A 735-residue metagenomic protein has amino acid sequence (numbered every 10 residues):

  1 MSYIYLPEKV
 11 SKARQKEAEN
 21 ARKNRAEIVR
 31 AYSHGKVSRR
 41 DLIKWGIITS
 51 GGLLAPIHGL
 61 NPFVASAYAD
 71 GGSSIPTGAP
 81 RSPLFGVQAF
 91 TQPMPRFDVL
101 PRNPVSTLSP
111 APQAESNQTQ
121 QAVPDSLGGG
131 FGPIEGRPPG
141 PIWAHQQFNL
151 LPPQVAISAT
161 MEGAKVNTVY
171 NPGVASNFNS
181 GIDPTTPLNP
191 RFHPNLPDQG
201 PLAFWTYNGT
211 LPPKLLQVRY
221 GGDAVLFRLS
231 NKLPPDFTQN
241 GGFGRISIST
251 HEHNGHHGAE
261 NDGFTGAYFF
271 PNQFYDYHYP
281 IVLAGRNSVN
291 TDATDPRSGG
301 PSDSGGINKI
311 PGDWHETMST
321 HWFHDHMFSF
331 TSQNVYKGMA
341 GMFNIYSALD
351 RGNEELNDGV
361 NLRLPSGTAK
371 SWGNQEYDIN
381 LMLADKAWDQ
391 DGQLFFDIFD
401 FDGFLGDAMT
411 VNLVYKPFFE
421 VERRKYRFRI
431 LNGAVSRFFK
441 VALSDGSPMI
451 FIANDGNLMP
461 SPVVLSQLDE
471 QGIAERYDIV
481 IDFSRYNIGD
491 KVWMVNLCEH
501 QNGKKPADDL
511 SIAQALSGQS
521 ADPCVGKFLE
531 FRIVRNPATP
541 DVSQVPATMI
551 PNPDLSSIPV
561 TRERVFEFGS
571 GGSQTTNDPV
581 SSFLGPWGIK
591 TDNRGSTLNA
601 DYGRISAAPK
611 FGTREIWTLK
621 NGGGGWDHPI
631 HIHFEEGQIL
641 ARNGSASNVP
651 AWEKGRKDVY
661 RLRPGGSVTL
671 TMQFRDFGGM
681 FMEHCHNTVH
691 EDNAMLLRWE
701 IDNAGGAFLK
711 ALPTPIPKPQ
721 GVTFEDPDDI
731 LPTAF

Functional and structural regions predicted by a protein language model:
M1-D41, F63-Y68: N-terminal secretory signal peptides
D41-S66: N-terminal export signals
D70-G472, R476, V480, N502 (+4 more regions): Histidine-centered copper-binding motifs that mark active-site loops of extracellular/periplasmic copper enzymes
N231, L431-A434, L443, F483-R485 (+3 more regions): Non-cytosolic beta-sheet module surface loops
V289-D292, F323-H324, Y486-H500, F677-N687: Short, surface-exposed ligand- or partner-binding patches at beta-edge/loop junctions that are enriched in aromatics
F438-V441, S466-L468, E475-K504, D509 (+2 more regions): Ordered core of a single globular domain
S444-L458, G622-G655, G678, T688-E691 (+1 more regions): Active/binding-pocket-proximal capping segment
L555-S557, V565-I639, D658-H686: C-terminal substrate/ligand-recognition segments
